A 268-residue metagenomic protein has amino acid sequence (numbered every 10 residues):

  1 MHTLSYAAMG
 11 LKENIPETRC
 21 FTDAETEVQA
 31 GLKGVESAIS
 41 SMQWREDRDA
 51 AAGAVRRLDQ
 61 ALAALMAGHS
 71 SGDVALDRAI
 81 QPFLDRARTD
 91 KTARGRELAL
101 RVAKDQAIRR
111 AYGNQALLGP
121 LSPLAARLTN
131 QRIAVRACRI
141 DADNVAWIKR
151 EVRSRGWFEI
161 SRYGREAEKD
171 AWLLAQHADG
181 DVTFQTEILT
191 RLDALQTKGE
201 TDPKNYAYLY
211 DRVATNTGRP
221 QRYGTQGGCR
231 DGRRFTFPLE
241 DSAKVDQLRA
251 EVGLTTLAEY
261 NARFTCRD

Functional and structural regions predicted by a protein language model:
H2-T217: N-terminal helix-rich structural modules
I15-P16, G224, N261: Disulfide-bonded cysteine motifs in exported proteins
R19-F21, G228-R230, T265-R267: Sequence contexts marking disulfide-bonded cysteines in secreted/extracellular proteins
A51-A54, A262-D268: Catalytic cores of secreted/periplasmic lytic hydrolases that degrade extracellular macromolecules
E159-R162, T256-A262: Short, surface-exposed acidic
T186-T255: An amphipathic alpha-helical core segment
